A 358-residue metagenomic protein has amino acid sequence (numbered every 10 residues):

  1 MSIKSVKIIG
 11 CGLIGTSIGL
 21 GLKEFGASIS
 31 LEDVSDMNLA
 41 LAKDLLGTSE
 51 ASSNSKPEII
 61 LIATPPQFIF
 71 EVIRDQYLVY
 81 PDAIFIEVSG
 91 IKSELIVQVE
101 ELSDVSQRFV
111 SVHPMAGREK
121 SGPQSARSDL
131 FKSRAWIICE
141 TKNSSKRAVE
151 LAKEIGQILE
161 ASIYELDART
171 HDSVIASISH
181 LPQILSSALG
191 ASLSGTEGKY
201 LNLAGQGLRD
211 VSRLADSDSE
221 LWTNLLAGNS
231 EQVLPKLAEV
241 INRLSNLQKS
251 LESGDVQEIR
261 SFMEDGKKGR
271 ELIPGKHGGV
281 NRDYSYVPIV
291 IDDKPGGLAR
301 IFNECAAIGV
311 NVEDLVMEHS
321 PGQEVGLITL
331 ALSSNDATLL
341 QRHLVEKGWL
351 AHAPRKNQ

Functional and structural regions predicted by a protein language model:
M1-A51: NAD(P)+-binding Rossmann beta1-loop-alpha1 motif at the extreme N-terminus of oxidoreductases
K7-I8, I62, I138: Hydrophobic Val/Ile/Leu positions in short beta-strands of Rossmann-like dinucleotide-binding domains
V34-S35, S89, E318: Residues in the short beta-alpha loop(s) of Rossmann-like NAD(P)-binding domains
A63-D75: Beta-loop-alpha module in the N-terminal Rossmann-like domain of NAD(P)-dependent dehydrogenases, especially those
V72-P123: Rossmann-like NAD(P)(H) cofactor-binding subdomain of soluble oxidoreductases
L130-D216: Internal alpha-helical scaffold of NAD(P)-dependent oxidoreductase catalytic cores
E197-K267, V287: Interdomain hinge/lid region at the active-site interface of Rossmann-like NAD(P)-dependent oxidoreductases
G269-Q358: A conserved regulatory-domain signal marking ACT and ACT-like small-molecule sensing domains and adjacent regulatory
